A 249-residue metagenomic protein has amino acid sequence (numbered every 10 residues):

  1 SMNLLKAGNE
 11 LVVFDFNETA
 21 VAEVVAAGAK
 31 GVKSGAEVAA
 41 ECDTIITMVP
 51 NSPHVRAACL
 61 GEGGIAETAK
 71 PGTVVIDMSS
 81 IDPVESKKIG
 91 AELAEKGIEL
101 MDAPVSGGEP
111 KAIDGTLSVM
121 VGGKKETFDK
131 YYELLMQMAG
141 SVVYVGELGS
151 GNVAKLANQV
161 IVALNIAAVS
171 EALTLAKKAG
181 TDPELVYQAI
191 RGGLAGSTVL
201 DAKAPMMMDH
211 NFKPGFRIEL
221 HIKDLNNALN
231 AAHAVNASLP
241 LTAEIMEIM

Functional and structural regions predicted by a protein language model:
S1-M48, T73, M78: NAD(P)+-binding Rossmann beta1-loop-alpha1 motif at the extreme N-terminus of oxidoreductases
T19-A20, H54, E85: Conserved short alpha-helix immediately C-terminal to the canonical SAM/SAH-binding motif I of Rossmann-like
A40-E41, P71, T116, L156: Alpha-helix C-terminal capping/helix-to-coil transition sites in glycosyltransferase folds
V49-E62: Glycine/threonine-rich flexible loop motifs
A66-S86: ADP-ribose/adenylate-binding Rossmann-like module
S80-Q159, A163: Rossmann-fold dinucleotide-binding core
L148, N152, G196-M249: Interdomain hinge/lid region at the active-site interface of Rossmann-like NAD(P)-dependent oxidoreductases
T181-G193: Small-residue-rich helix-loop
